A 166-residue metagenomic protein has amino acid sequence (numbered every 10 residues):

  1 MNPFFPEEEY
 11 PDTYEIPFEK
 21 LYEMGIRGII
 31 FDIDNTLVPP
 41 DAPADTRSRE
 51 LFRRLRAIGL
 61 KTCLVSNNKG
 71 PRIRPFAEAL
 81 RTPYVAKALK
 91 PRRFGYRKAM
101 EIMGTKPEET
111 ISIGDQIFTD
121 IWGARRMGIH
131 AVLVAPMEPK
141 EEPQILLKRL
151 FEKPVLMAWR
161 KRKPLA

Functional and structural regions predicted by a protein language model:
N2-F31, D41-K61, V65-A166: Asp-based, Mg2+/Mn2+-dependent phosphohydrolase catalytic module
